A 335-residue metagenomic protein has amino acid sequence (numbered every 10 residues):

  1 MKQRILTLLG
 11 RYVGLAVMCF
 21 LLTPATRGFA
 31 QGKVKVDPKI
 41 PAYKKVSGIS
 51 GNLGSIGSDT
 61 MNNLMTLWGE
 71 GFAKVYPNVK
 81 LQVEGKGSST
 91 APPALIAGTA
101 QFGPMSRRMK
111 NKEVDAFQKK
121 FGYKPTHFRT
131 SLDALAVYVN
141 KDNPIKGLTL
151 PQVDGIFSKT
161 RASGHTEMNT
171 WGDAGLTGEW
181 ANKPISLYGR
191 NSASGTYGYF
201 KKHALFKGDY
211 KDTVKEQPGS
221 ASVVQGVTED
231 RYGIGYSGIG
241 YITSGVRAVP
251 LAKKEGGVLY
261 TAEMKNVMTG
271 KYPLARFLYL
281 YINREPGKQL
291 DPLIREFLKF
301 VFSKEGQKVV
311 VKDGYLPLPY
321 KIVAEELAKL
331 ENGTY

Functional and structural regions predicted by a protein language model:
M1, L21, M61: Extended interaction regions within the primary functional domain
K2-G14: Bacterial N-terminal signal peptides that target proteins for export
R11-P24: Bacterial N-terminal signal peptides
T23-Q31: Signal peptide processing junction and immediate N-terminal pro/mature segment of secreted/exported proteins
A30-Y335: Flexible loop/hinge segments at secondary-structure junctions
